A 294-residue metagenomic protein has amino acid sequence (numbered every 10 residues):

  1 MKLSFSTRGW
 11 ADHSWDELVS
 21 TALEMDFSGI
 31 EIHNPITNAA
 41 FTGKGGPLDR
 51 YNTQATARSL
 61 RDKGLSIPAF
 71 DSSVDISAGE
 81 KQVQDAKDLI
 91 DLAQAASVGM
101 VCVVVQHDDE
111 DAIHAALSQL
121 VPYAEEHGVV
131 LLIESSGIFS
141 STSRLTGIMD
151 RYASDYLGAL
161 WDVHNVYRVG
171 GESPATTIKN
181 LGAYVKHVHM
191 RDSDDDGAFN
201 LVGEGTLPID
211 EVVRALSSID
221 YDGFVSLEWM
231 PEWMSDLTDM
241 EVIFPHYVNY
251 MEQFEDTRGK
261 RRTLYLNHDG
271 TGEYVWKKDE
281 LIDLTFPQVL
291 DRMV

Functional and structural regions predicted by a protein language model:
M1-K2, Y123-L131, G158: Short, surface-exposed connector motifs at secondary-structure boundaries
M1-T7, D12-G29, A55-A57, R61-K63 (+3 more regions): Histidine-acidic metal/acid-base catalytic patches
S4-T7, C102-V103, L131-S135: Short catalytic-loop micro-motif centered on adjacent basic/acidic residues
S28-A115, E126-V130, N165, P231-E232: Structural motif corresponding to the early beta-alpha repeats
H114-P122, D150-Y152: Histidine/acidic residue-rich metal-binding segments in metalloenzymes
L132-S141, W161: Aromatic-lined carbohydrate-recognition surfaces of secreted/lumenal glycan-active proteins
